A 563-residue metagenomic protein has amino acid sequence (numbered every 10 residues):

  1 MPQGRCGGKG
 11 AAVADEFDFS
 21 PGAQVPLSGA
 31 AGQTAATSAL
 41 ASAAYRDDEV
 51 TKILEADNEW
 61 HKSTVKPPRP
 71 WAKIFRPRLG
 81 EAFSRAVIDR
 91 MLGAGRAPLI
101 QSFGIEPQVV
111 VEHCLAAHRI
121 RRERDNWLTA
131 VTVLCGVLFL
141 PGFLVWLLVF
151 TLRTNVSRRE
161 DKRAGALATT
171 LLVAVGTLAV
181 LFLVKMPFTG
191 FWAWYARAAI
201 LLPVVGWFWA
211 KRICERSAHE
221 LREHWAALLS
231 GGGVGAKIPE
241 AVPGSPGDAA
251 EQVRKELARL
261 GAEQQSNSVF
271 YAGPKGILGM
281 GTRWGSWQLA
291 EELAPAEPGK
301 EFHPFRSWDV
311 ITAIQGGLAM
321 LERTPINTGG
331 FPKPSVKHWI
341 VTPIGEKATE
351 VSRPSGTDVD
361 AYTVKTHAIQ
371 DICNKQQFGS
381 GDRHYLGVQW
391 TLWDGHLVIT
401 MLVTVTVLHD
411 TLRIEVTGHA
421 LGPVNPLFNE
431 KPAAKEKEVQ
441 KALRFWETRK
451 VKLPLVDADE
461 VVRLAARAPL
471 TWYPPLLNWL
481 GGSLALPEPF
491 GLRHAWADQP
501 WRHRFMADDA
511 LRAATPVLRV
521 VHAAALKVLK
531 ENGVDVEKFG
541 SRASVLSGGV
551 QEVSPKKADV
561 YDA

Functional and structural regions predicted by a protein language model:
G4-G261, P295-D309, A313, F490-D498 (+3 more regions): Basic, amphipathic N-terminal segments
A14-D15, G299, H303-P304, G316-A563: Membrane-proximal, solvent-exposed terminal domains/tails of membrane-associated proteins
V205-K375, S380-R383: Internal, charge-rich low-complexity segments
